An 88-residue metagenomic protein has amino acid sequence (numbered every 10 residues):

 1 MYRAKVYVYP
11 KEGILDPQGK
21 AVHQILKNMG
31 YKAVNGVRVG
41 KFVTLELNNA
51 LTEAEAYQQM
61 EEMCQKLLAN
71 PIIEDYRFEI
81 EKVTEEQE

Functional and structural regions predicted by a protein language model:
M1-G40, N48-A50, A54-V83, Q87-E88: Long, contiguous binding/interaction regions
